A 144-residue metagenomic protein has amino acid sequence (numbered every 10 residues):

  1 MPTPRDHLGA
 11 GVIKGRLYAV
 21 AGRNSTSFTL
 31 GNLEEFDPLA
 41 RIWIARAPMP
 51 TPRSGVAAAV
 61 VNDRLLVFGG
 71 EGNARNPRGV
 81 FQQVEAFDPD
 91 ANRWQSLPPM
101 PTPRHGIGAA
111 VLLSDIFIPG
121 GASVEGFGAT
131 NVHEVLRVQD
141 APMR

Functional and structural regions predicted by a protein language model:
M1-R144: Kelch-like beta-propeller repeat domains
